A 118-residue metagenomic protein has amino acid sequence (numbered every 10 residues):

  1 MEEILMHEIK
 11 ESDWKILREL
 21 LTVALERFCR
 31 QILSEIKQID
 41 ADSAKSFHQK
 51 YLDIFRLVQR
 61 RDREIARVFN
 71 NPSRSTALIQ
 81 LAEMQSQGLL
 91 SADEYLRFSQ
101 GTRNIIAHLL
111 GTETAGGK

Functional and structural regions predicted by a protein language model:
E2-K118: Acidic, Ser/Pro/Thr-rich low-complexity regulatory regions and the short amphipathic helical interaction modules they
